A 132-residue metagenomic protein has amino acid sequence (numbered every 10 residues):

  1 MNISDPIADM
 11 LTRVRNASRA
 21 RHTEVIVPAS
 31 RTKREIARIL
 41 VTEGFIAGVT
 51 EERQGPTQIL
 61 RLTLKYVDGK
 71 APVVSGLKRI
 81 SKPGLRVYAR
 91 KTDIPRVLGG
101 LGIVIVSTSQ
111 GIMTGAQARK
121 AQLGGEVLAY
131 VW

Functional and structural regions predicted by a protein language model:
M1-W132: Core subunits and conserved enzymes of cellular information-processing and envelope-translocation systems across
